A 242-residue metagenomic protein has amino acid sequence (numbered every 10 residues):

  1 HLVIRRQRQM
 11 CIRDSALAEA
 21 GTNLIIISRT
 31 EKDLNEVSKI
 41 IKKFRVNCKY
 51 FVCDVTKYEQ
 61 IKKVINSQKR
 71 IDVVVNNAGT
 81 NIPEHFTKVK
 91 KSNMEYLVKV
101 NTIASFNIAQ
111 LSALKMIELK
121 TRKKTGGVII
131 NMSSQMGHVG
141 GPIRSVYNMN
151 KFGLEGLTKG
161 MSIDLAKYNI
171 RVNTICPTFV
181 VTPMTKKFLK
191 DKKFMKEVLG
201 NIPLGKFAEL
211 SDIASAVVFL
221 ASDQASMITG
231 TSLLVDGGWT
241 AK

Functional and structural regions predicted by a protein language model:
H1-R8, I12: Single conserved hydrophobic/aromatic residue that forms the stacking wall/gate of nucleotide- or nucleobase-binding
K32, F51-K63, K91, D212: The beta1-alpha1 cofactor-binding region of Rossmann-like NAD(H)/NADP(H)-dependent oxidoreductases
H85-F86, K90-V98, V198: Substrate-binding pocket helix/loop in short-chain dehydrogenase/reductase
A109, N150, T158: Active-site helix of classical SDR
L114, I163-K167, S226: Alpha-helical segment proximal to the catalytic Tyr-Lys
S134: Residue(s) in the substrate-gating loop at a strand-loop-helix junction that position the organic substrate next
I170, K206-V235, T240-A241: C-terminal substrate-recognition "lid" of short-chain dehydrogenase/reductases
